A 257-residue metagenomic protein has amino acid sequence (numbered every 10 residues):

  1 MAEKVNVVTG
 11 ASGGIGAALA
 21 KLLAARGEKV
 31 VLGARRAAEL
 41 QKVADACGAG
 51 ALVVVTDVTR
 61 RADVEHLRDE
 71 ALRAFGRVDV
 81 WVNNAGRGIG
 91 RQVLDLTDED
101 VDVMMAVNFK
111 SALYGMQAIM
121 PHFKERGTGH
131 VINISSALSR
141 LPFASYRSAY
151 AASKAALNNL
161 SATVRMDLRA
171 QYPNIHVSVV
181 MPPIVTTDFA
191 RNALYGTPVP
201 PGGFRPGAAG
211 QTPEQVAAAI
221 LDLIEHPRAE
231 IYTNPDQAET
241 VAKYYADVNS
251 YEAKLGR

Functional and structural regions predicted by a protein language model:
S12-G13: Conserved glycine-rich cofactor-binding loop
R26-V43: Conserved glycine-rich Rossmann-like NAD(P)H-binding loop of the short-chain dehydrogenase/reductase
T56-H66, D98: The beta1-alpha1 cofactor-binding region of Rossmann-like NAD(H)/NADP(H)-dependent oxidoreductases
Q92-V93, D100-V103: Substrate-binding pocket helix/loop in short-chain dehydrogenase/reductase
M116, S153: Active-site helix of classical SDR
S136: Residue(s) in the substrate-gating loop at a strand-loop-helix junction that position the organic substrate next
R169-P235: SDR active-site lid
